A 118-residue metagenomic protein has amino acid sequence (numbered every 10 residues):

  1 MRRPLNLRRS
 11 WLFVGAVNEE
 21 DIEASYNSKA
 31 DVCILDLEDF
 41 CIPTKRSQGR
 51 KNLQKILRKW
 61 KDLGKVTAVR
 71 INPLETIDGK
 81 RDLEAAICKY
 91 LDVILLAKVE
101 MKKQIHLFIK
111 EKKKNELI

Functional and structural regions predicted by a protein language model:
R2-I118: Conserved alpha/beta-domain cores
